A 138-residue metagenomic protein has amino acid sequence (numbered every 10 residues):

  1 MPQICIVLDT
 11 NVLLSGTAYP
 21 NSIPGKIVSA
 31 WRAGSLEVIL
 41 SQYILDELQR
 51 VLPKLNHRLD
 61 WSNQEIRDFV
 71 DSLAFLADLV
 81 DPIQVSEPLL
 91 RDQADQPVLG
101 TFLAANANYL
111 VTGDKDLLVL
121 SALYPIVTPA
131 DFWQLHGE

Functional and structural regions predicted by a protein language model:
M1-L40: Short, well-structured N-terminal submotif of metal-dependent ribonuclease cores
T10, Q42-Y43, G113-K115: Short secondary-structure boundary segments
L14, L45-D46, L117, W133: Alpha-helix N-cap/helix-start and coil->helix boundary motif
S22, I39, W61-Q64, L89 (+2 more regions): Residues at secondary-structure transition points
A30-V85: PIN-domain endoribonuclease scaffold, especially VapC-family toxins
D46-E47, S86-L90, F132-G137: A short acidic, often aromatic-flanked loop/helix-cap motif at beta-alpha or helix-coil junctions that lines enzyme
F75-Y109: Active-site neighborhoods of divalent-metal-dependent phosphate/nucleic-acid chemistry enzymes
Q96, L103, N108-V111, K115-E138: Acidic, PIN/NYN-like endoribonuclease modules and their adjacent C-terminal/linker elements
